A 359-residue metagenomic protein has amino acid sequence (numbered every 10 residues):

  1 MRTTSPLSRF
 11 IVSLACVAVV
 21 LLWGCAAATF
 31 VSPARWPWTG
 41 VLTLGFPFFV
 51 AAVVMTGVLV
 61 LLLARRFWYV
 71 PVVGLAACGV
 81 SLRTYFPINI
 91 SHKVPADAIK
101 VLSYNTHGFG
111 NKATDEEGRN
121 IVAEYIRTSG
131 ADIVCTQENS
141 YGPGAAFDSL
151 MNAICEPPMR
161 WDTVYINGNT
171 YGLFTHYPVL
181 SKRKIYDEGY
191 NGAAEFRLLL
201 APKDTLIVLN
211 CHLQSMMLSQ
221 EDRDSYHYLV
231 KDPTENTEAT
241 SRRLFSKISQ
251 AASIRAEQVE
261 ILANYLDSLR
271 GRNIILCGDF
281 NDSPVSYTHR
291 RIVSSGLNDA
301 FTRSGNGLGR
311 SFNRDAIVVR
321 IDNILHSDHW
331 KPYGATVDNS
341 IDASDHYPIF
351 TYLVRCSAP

Functional and structural regions predicted by a protein language model:
M1-S5: Short, Lys/Arg-rich, polar N-terminal cytosolic tail immediately upstream of the first transmembrane signal-anchor
L7-L62, F67-A76, K184-Y186, R197 (+2 more regions): Metal-dependent phosphoester-hydrolase catalytic domains
L42, K100-T106, G118, V122-A146 (+8 more regions): Active-site beta-strand/loop signature of hydrolases that rely on acidic residues for catalysis
F48, P71, L75-D97, A113 (+4 more regions): Structured beta-strand-rich core segments of catalytic domains in phosphoester-bond hydrolases
S103-R119, M217-A251: Acidic/histidine-rich helix-loop elements that form or flank divalent-metal/phosphate-binding sites at the catalytic
G108-F109, Y141, V179, K203 (+5 more regions): Short, solvent-exposed loop/turn segments at secondary-structure junctions
D115-R119, D148-M151, R223-S225, H289-V293 (+1 more regions): Short, glycine/charged-enriched secondary-structure capping and boundary segments
Q214-Y226, D232, H346-P359: Amphipathic, soluble alpha/beta structural segments
